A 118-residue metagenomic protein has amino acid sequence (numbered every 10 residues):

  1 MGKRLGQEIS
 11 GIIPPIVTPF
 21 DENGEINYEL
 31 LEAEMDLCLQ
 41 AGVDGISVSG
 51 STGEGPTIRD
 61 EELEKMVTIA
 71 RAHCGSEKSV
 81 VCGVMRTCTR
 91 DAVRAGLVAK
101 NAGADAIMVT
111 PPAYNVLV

Functional and structural regions predicted by a protein language model:
G2-V118: Active-site beta->alpha loop and helix N-cap motifs at the rims of alpha/beta catalytic domains
